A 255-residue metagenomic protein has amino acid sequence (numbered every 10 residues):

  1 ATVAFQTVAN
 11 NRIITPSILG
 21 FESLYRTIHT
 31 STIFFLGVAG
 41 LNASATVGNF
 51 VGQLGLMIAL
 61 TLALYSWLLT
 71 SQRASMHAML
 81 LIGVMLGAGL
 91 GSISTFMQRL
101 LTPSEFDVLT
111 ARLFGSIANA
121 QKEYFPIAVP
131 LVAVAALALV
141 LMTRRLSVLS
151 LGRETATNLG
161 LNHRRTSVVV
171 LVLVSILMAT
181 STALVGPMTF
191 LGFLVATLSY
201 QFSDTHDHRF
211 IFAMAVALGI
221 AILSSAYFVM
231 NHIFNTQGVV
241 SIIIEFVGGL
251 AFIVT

Functional and structural regions predicted by a protein language model:
A1-T255: Alpha-helical transmembrane segments in inner-membrane proteins
